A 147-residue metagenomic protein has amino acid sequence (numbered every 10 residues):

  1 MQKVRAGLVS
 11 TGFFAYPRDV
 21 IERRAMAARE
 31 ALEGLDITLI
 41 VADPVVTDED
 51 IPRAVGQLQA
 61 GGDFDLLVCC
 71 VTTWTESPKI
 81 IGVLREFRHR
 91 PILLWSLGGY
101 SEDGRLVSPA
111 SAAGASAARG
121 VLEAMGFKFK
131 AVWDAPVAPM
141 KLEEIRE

Functional and structural regions predicted by a protein language model:
M1-E147: An N-terminal assembly and electron-transfer interface module characteristic of large anaerobic redox and radical
